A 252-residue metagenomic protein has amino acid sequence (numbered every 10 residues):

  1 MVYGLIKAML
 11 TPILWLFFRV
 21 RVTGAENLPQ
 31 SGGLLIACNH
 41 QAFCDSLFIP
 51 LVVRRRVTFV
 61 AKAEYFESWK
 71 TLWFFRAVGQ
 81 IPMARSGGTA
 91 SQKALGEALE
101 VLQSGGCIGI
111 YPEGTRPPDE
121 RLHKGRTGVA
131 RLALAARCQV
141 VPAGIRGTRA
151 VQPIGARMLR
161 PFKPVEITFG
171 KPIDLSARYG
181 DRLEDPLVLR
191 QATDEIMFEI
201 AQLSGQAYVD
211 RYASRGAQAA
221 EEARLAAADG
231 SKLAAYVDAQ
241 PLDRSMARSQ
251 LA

Functional and structural regions predicted by a protein language model:
M1-R19, A219, D243, L251-A252: N-terminal membrane-anchoring alpha-helices
I6, W15, P29-A90: Catalytic core of membrane glycerolipid acyltransferases/transacylases, capturing the structured, soluble-facing
I13-W15, F74-F75, V101, L132-A133: A generic structural signal for well-ordered alpha-helical segments
W15-V22, A90-Q92, R149-Q152: Short gly/ser/thr-rich secondary-structure transition/capping motifs
R21-S31: Membrane-interface helix-loop junction between the first two transmembrane segments
G24, N39, A61-K62, G79 (+2 more regions): A secondary-structure boundary/capping signal
E26, A63, A84, G144 (+1 more regions): Residues at the C-termini of beta-strands that transition into short coil/loop
Q92-A252: Non-catalytic C-terminal accessory region of glycerolipid acyltransferases and related lyso-lipid remodeling enzymes
